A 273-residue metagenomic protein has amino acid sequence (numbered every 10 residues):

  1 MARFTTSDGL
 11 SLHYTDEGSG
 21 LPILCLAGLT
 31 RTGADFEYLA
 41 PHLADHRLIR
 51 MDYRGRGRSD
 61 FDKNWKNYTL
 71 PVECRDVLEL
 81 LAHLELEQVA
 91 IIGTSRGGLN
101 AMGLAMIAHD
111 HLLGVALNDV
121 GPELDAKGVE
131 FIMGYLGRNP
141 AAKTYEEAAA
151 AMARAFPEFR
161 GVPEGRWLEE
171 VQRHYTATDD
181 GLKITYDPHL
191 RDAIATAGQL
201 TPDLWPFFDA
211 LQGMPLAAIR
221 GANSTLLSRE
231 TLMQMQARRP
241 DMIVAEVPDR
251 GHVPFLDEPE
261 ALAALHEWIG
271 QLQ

Functional and structural regions predicted by a protein language model:
M1-I23, A44-H46, L86-E87, E260 (+1 more regions): Alpha/beta-hydrolase fold catalytic core
S7, Y38-A40, R50-I92: Active-site loop/oxyanion-hole signature of alpha/beta-hydrolase fold enzymes
L10-K63: Conserved HGGG/HGGXW glycine-rich cap/lid loop of the alpha/beta-hydrolase fold
E87-A126: Conserved hydrolase catalytic core segment
V120-E147: A catalytic-pocket lid/entrance helix-loop region that shapes and gates access to the active site across common
K143-G198: Conserved alpha/beta-hydrolase catalytic His-Asp/Glu region
A177-A237, E246: Conserved serine/cysteine hydrolase catalytic core
V247-P259: Catalytic histidine-centered segment of alpha/beta-hydrolase-like enzymes
